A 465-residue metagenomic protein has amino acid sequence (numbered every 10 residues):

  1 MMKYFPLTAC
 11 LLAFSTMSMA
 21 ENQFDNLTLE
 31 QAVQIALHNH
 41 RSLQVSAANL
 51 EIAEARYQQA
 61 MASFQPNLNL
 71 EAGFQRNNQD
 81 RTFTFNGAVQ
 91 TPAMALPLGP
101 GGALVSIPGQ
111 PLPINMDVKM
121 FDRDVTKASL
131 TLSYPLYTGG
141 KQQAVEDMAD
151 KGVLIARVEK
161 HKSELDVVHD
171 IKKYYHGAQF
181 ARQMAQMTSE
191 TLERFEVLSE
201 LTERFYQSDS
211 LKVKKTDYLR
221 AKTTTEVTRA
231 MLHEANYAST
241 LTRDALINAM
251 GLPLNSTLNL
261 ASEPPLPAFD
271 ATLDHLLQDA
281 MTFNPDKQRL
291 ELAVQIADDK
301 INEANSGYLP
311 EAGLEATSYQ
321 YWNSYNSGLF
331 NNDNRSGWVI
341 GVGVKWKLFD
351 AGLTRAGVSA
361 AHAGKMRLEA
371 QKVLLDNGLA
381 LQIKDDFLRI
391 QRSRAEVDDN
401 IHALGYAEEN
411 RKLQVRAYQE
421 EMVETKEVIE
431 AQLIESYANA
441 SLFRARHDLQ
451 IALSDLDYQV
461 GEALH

Functional and structural regions predicted by a protein language model:
M2-C10: Sec-dependent signal peptide recognition, specifically the positively charged N-region followed immediately by
A13-S18: N-terminal signal peptide c-region/cleavage motif recognized by signal peptidases
A20-G73, Q79-T82, L136, V213-K215 (+7 more regions): Bacterial Sec-pathway N-terminal export signals of envelope proteins
E21-N22, R76-T82, G87, N439-H465: Acidic, low-complexity, intrinsically disordered peripheral segments
L27, K160-D279, R389, S393 (+1 more regions): Periplasmic alpha-helical coiled-coil/stalk elements that build and connect Gram-negative outer-membrane
T28, N67-Q79, F85-K162, Q288-K300 (+1 more regions): Small/polar-residue-enriched beta-strand and adjacent coil segments characteristic of outer-membrane beta-barrel
V45-A60, S163, H169-T188, A221-T225 (+4 more regions): Amphipathic alpha-helical coiled-coil segments
A235, P285, L368, A445: Metallo-beta-lactamase
